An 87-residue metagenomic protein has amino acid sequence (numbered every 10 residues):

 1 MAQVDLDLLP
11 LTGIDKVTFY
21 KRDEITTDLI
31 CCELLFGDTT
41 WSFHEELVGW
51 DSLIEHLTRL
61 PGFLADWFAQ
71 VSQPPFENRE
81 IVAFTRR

Functional and structural regions predicted by a protein language model:
M1-K21: Phosphoinositide-binding peripheral membrane targeting modules
D15-R87: Acidic, Ser/Thr- and proline-rich intrinsically disordered linker/docking segments of eukaryotic scaffolds
